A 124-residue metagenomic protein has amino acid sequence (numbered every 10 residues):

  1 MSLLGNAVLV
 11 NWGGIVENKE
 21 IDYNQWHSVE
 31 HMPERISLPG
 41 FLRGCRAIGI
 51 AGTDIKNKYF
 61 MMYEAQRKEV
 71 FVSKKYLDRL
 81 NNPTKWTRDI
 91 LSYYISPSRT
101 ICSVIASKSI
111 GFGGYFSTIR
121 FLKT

Functional and structural regions predicted by a protein language model:
M1-T124: Macromolecular interaction modules
